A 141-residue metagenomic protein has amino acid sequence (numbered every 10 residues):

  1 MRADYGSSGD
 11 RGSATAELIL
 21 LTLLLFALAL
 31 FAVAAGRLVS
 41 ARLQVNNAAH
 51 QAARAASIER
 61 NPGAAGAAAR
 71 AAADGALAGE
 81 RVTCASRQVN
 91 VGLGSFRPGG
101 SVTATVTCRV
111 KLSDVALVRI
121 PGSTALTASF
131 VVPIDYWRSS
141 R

Functional and structural regions predicted by a protein language model:
M1-A71: Alpha-helical assembly-interface signal, strongest on the long, hydrophobic N-terminal helix that forms
R2-A3, I58, P62-R141: Short, conserved structural patches
